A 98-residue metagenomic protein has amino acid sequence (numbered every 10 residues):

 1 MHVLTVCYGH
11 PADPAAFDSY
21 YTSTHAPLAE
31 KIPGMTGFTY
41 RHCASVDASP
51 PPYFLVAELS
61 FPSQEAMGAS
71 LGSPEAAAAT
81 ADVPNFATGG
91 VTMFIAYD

Functional and structural regions predicted by a protein language model:
M1-D98: Macromolecular interaction modules
